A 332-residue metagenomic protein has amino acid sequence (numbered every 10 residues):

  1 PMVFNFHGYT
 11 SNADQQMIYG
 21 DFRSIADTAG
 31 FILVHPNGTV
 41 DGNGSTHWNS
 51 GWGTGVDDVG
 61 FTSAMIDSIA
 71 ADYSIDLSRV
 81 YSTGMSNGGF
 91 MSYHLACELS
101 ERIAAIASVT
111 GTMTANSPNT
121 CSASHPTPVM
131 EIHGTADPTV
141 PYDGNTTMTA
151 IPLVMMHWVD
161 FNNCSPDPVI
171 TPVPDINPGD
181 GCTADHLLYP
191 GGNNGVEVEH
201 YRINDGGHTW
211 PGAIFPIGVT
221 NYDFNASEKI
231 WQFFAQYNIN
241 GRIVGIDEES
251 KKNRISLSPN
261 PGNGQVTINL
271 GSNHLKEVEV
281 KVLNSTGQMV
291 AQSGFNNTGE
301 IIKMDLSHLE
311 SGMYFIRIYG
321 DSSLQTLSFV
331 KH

Functional and structural regions predicted by a protein language model:
P1-Y81, H94, E98, T120 (+1 more regions): Serine-hydrolase catalytic machinery in alpha/beta-hydrolase-like enzymes
F4-T10, T110, H133-G134, N204: The conserved beta1-alpha1 loop
G38, T135-P138, D205-G207: Acidic beta-to-alpha connecting loop that harbors the catalytic carboxylate
S82-G84, V109: Short beta-strand immediately N-terminal to the catalytic nucleophile in serine-hydrolase-like folds
G84-G88, S92: Gly/Ala-rich beta-loop-alpha elbow adjacent to hydrolase catalytic centers
A104-N194: The feature captures the conserved acid-bearing segment of alpha/beta-hydrolase catalytic domains
T127, V159-I246, Q288: Alpha/beta-hydrolase-fold serine-hydrolase catalytic core, especially in secreted/extracellular enzymes
D247-H332: C-terminal outer-membrane/trafficking sorting elements
